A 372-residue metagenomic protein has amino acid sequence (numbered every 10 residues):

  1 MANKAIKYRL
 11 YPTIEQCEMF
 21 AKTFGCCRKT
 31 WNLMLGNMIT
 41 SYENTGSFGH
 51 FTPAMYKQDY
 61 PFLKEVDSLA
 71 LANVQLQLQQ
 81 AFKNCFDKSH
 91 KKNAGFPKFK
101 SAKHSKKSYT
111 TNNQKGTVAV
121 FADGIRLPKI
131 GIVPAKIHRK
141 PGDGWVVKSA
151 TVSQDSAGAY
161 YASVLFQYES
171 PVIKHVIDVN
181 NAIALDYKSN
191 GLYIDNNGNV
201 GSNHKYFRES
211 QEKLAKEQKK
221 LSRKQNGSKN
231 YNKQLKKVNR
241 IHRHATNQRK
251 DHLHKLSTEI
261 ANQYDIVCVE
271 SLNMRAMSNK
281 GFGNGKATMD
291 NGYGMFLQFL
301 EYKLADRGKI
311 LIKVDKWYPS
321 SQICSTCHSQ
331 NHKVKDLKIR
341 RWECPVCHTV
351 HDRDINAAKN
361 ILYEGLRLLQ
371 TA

Functional and structural regions predicted by a protein language model:
M1-A72: Gly/serine-rich nucleotide phosphate-binding loop at the start of the catalytic core of nucleotide/ADP-ribose-handling
K4, E18, K29, P141-D143 (+1 more regions): Positively charged, helix-rich recognition surfaces that bind polyanionic ligands
I6-L10, V133-R139, G201-N203: Generic detection of short hydrophobic beta-strand segments and adjacent strand-loop junctions
M34, N73-F86, I355-G365: Stable alpha-helical structural segments in soluble proteins, enriched in small hydrophobic residues
L35-Y42, F82, F86-N93, S271: Long, hydrophobic, amphipathic alpha-helical segments used as structural scaffolds
S41-F51, H90, H175-I177, K224-Y231: Short, glycine- and charge-enriched coil/turn segments that flank and shape catalytic ligand pockets
F51-S156, K286, D290: Acidic carboxylate diad motif detector
